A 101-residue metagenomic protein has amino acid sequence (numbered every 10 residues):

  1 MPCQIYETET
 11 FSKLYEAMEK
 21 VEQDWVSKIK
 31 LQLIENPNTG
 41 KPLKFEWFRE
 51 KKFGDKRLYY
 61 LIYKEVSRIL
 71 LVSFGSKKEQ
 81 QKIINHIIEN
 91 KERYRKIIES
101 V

Functional and structural regions predicted by a protein language model:
M1-D24, V101: Arg/Lys-rich, positively charged N-terminal/basic patches that mediate binding to nucleic acids
M1-Q4, I62-V101: Enriched for short, Lys/Arg-rich terminal
C3-S12, L33-F45, Y60: Short charge-dense sequence patches
L14, K28-I29, N90: A ubiquitous structural signal for well-ordered alpha-helices
A17-K20, E35, K96: Secondary-structure boundary motif
S27-K52, I98-V101: A short, surface-exposed loop/turn module that caps and links secondary-structure elements
F53-L58: Short, surface-exposed coil-to-beta transition loops
